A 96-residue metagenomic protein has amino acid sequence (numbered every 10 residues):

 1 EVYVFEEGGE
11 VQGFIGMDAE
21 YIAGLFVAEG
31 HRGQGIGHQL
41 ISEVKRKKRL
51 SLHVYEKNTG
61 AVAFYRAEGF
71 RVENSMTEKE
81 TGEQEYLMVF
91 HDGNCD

Functional and structural regions predicted by a protein language model:
E1-G13: Conserved beta-hairpin
Y3, I15, E20, L25: Conserved GNAT-family N-acetyltransferase fold
I22-R32, V54-Y55: A short, internal acetyl-CoA/4′-phosphopantetheine-binding micro-motif in the GNAT/acyltransferase core
H31, G35-E43: Conserved acetyl-CoA pyrophosphate-binding loop and the N-cap/start of the following alpha-helix in GNAT-like
H38-Q39, K57-Y86: Conserved active-site alpha-helix within GNAT-family acetyltransferase domains
I41, R46-N58: Conserved GNAT acetyl-CoA-binding A-motif
Y86-D96: Terminal substrate-recognition subdomain of acyl/acetyltransferases
